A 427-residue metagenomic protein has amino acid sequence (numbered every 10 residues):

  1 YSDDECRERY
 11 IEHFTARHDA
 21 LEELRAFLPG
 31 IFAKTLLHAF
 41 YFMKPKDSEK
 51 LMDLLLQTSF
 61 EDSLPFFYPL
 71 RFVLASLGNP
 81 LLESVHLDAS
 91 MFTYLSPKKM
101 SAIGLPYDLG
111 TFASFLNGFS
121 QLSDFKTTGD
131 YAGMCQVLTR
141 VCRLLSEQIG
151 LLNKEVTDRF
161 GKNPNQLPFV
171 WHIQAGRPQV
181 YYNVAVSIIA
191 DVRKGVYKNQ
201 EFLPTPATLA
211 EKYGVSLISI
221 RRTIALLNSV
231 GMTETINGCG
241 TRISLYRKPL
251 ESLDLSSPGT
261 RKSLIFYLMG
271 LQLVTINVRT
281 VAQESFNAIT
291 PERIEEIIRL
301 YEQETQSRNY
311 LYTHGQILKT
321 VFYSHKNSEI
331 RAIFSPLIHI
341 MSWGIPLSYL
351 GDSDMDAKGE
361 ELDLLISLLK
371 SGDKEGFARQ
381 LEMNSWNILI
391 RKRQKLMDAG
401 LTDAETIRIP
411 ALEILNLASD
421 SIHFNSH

Functional and structural regions predicted by a protein language model:
Y1-A26, L167-Q272, N425-H427: Short linear motifs at protein or domain termini
E8-Q121, S342: Ordered, small/hydrophobic-rich secondary-structure cores
T15-E61, G129-R143, K262-Y301, G376-W386: Helix-turn-helix/homeodomain-like alpha-helical modules used for DNA recognition and transcription-factor dimerization
L24-L36, F67-A75, L81-P97, I188 (+10 more regions): Short, structured motif recognition centered on aromatic/hydrophobic residues
F42-D47, Q57-L64, L77-P80, G110-Q136 (+7 more regions): Short helix-adjacent coil turns
K46-P97, Q136-L145, T290-L347, Q380-N387: Conserved amphipathic alpha-helical segments that form helical-bundle/coiled-coil interaction surfaces
A102-V170, Q174-A175, L347-H427: C-terminal all-alpha effector/ligand-binding and dimerization domain of prokaryotic HTH-type transcriptional repressors
S187-D191, G195-V196, A207, K212-G214 (+12 more regions): Long compositionally biased, domain-poor regions of proteins
